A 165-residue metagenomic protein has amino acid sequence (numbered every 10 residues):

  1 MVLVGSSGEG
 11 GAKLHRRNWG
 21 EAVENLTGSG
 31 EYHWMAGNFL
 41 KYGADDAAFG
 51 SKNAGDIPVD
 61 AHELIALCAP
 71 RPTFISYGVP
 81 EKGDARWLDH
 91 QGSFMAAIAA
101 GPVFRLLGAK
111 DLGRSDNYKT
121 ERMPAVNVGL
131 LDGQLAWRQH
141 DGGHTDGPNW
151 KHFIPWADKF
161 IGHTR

Functional and structural regions predicted by a protein language model:
M1-L64, R86, H90-T120: Mobile cap/lid helix-loop segments that gate and shape the active-site cleft of serine hydrolases
G10-G11, K82, D146: Flexible, glycine-rich phosphate/dinucleotide-binding loops and adjacent beta-alpha linkers at cofactor/substrate
L67-T73, L130-L135: Short, proline-enriched alpha-helix->beta-strand connector loops that line the catalytic pocket of alpha/beta-hydrolase
A69-H90, Q139-G143: Conserved strand-to-loop "acid loop" that flanks and positions the catalytic carboxylate
P80-A96, A157-K159, H163-R165: C-terminal/domain-terminus segments
A99-R165: C-terminal catalytic histidine-bearing segment of alpha/beta-hydrolase fold enzymes
